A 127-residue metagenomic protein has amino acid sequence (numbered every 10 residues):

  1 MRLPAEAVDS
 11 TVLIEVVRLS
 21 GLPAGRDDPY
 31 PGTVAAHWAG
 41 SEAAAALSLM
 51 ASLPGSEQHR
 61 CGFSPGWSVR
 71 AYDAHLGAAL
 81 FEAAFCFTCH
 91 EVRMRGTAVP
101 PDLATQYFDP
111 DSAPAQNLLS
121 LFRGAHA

Functional and structural regions predicted by a protein language model:
M1-A127: Function-determining sites in protein domains
